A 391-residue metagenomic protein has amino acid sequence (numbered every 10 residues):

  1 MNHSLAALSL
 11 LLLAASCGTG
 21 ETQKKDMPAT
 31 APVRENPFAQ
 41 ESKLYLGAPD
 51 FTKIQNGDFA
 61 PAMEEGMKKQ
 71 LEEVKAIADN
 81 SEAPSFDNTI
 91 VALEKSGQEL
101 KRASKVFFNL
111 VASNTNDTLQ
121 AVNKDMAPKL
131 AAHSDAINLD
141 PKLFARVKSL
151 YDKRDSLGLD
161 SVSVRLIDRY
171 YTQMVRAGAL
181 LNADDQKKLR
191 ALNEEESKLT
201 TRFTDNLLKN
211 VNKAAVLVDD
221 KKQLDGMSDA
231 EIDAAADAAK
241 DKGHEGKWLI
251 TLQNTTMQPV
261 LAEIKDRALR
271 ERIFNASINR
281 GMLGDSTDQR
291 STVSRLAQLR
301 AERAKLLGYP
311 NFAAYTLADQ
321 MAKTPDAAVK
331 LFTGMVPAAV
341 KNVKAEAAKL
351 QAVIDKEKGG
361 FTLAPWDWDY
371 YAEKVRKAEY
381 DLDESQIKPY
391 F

Functional and structural regions predicted by a protein language model:
N2-L8: Sec-dependent signal peptide recognition, specifically the positively charged N-region followed immediately by
L13-S16: C-terminal motif of bacterial Sec signal peptides marking the signal peptidase cleavage site
G18-G20: Bacterial signal peptide processing site
K24-D233: N-terminal helix-rich structural modules
A48-Q55, F108-A112, V175, S277-S286 (+3 more regions): Glycine- and acidic
V162, L166, D205, K209-T251 (+2 more regions): Active-site-proximal, well-structured secondary-structure segments within enzyme catalytic domains
R169, G178-L192, R280-Y315, K323-V329: A conserved hydrophobic secondary-structure block that centers on an alpha-helix together with its immediately flanking
K242-R280, W368: Active-site-adjacent "gating/activation" loops or surface patches in catalytic cores
